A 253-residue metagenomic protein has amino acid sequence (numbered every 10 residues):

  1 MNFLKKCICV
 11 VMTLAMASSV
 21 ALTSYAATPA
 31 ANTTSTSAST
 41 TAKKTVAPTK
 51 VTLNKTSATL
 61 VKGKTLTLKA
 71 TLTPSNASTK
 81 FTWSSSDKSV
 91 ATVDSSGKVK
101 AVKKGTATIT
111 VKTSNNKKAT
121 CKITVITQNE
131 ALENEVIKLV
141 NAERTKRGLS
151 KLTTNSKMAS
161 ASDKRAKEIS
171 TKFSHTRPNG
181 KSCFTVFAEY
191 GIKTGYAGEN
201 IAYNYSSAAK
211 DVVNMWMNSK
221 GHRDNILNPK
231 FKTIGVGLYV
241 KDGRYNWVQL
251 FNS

Functional and structural regions predicted by a protein language model:
M1-A26: Sec-dependent N-terminal signal peptides of Gram-positive bacterial secreted proteins and lipoproteins
A27-Q128: Extracytoplasmic soluble-region selector
N129-K172: A short alpha-helix/helix-coil micro-patch that ends at or immediately precedes a cysteine
K146-S160, F173-C183, R223-Y239: Surface-exposed patches in mature extracellular/periplasmic domains of secreted proteins
S160-A209, I226-N228: Short, surface-exposed glycine/acidic/tryptophan-bearing loops
Y203-S253: Disulfide-stabilized extracellular recognition modules
